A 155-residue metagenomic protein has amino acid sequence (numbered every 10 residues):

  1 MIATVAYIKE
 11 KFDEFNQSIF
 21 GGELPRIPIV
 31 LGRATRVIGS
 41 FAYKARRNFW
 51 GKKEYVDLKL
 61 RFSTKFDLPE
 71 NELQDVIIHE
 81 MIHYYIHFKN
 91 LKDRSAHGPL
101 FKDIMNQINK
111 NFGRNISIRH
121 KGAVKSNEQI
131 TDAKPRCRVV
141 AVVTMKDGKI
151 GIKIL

Functional and structural regions predicted by a protein language model:
I2-N71, F88-L155: Metalloprotease/metallohydrolase-associated module, dominated by Zn2+-dependent proteases
D75-H87: Active-site recognition of the HExxH zinc-binding catalytic motif
